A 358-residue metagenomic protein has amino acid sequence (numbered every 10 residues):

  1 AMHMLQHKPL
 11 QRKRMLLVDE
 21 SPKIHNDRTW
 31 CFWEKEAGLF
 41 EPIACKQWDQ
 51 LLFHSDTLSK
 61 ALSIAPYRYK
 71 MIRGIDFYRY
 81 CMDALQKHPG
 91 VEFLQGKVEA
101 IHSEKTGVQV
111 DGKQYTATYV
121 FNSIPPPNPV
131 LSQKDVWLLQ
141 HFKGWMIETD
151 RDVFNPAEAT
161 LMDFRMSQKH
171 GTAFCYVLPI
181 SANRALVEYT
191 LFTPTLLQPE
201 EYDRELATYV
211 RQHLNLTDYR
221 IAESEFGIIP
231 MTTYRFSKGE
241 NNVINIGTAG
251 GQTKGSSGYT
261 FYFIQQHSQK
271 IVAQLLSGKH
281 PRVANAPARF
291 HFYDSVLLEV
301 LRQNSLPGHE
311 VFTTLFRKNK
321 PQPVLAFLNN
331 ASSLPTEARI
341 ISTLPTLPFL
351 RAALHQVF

Functional and structural regions predicted by a protein language model:
A1-H3, A331: Catalytic phosphate/metal-binding cores of nucleic-acid and nucleotide-processing enzymes, i.e., regions that mediate
H3, H7, A84-R220, T232-R235 (+1 more regions): Predominantly flavin-linked oxidoreductase catalytic cores and closely associated redox partners
H3-S59, I75, K143, I147: N-terminal FAD cofactor-binding segment of flavoenzymes
E34-G96, I101-S103: A conserved beta-strand/loop capping segment in the N-terminal third of enzymes that catalyze redox or closely related
P42, K169-T172, F226-N245, G255 (+1 more regions): FAD-binding beta-loop-beta segment adjacent to the flavin cofactor pocket
T195-E225, N241-I244, Q265-R289: Flavin-binding catalytic cores
A249-K270: A conserved FAD-binding loop/helix module that cradles the flavin
Q269-F358: C-terminal helical "tail/cap" subdomain of flavin- and related membrane-associated enzymes
